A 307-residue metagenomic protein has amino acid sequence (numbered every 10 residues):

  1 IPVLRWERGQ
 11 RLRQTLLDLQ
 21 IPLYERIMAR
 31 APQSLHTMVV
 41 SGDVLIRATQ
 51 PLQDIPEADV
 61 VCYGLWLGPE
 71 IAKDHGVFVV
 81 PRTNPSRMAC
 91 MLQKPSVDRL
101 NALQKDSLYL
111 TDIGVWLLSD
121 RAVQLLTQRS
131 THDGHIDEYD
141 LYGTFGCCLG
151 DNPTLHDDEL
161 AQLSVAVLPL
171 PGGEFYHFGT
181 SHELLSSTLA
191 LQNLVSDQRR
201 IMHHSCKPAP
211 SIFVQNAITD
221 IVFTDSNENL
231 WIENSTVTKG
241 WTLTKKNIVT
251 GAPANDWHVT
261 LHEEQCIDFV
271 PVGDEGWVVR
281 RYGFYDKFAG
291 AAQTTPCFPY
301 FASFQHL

Functional and structural regions predicted by a protein language model:
P2-H36: Short phosphate-binding loop-to-helix
P2-L4, I55-E57, P81-R82: Generic detector of short, locally flexible boundary/turn motifs and exposed helical patches
P22, R26-R30, M38, V44-R47 (+5 more regions): Left-handed beta-helix
P69-A72, S107-Y109: A short catalytic or substrate-binding loop motif that flags glycine-/basic-rich loops and adjacent residues that bind
H75-F78: Extracellular disulfide-bonded cysteine-rich modules/repeats
T83-S107: A short, charged helix-loop
